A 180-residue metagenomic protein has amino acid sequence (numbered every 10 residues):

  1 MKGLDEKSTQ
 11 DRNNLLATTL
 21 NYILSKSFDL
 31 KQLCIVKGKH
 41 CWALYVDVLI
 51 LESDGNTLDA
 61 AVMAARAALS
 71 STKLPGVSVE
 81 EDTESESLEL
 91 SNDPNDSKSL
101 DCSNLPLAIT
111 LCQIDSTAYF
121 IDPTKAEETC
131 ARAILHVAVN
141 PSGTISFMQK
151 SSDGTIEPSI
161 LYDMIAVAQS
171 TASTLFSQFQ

Functional and structural regions predicted by a protein language model:
M1-Q180: Polyanion-binding surfaces on beta-sheet-dominated domains and ring/shell assemblies
